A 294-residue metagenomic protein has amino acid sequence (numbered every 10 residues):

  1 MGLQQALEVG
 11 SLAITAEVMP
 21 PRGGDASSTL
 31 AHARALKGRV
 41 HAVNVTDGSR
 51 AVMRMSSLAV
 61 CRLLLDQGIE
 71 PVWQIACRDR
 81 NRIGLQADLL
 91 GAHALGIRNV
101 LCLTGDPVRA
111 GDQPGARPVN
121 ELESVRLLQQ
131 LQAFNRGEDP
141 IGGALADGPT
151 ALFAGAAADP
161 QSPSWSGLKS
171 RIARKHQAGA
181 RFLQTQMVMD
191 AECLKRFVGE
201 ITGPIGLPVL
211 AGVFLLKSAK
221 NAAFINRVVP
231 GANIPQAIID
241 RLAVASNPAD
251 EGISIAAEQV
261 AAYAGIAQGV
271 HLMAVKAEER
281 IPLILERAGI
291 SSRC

Functional and structural regions predicted by a protein language model:
M1-A6, D25-S27, A51-L63, N81-A87 (+4 more regions): Active-site-adjacent beta->alpha loops and helix N-cap segments on the catalytic face of soluble alpha/beta enzymes
M1-M19, G23, A31, D139-L152 (+1 more regions): N-terminal amphipathic alpha-helix/helix-capping segment at the start of soluble metabolic enzymes
A13-S28, S49, P71-I83, L152-G167 (+1 more regions): Active-site mouth loops of central-metabolism enzymes
I14-V18, H41-V45, P71-I75, V100-C102 (+5 more regions): Hydrophobic faces of well-ordered beta-strands that scaffold small-molecule active sites in alpha/beta enzyme cores
V18-R22, D47-A51, C77-D79, T104-V108 (+4 more regions): Active-site-proximal loop/turn and secondary-structure-junction residues that shape catalytic pockets, frequently
L36-K37, H93, H176, Y263-A264: Non-catalytic positions within long, well-ordered alpha-helices that form the structural scaffold/packing of enzyme
C77-L95: Glycine-rich anion/phosphate-binding loops
G105, V119-G142, A146-D147, A157-S162 (+4 more regions): Active-site pocket-lining/capping segments in soluble small-molecule metabolic enzymes
